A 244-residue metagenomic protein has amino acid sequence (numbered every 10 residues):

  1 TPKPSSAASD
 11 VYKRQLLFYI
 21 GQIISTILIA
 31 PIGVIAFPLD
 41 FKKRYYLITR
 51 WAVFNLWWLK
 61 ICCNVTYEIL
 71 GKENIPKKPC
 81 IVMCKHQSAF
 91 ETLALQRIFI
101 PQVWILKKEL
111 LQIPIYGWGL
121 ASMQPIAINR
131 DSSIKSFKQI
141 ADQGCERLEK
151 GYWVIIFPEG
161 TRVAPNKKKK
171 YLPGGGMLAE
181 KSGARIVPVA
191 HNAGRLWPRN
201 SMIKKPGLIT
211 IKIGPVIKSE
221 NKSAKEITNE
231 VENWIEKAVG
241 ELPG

Functional and structural regions predicted by a protein language model:
T1-Y12: Single conserved hydrophobic/aromatic residue that forms the stacking wall/gate of nucleotide- or nucleobase-binding
V11, I69, V82, W104-I105 (+1 more regions): Generic preference for hydrophobic
K13-P38: A hydrophobic membrane-anchoring feature enriched in long, contiguous, low-charge segments that mark signal-anchor
A30-R50, K60-C63, P76-S133: Catalytic core of membrane glycerolipid acyltransferases/transacylases, capturing the structured, soluble-facing
G71-I75: Glycine-rich helix-loop-beta junction characteristic of Rossmann-like nucleotide cofactor-binding loops
F137-G244: Non-catalytic C-terminal accessory region of glycerolipid acyltransferases and related lyso-lipid remodeling enzymes
